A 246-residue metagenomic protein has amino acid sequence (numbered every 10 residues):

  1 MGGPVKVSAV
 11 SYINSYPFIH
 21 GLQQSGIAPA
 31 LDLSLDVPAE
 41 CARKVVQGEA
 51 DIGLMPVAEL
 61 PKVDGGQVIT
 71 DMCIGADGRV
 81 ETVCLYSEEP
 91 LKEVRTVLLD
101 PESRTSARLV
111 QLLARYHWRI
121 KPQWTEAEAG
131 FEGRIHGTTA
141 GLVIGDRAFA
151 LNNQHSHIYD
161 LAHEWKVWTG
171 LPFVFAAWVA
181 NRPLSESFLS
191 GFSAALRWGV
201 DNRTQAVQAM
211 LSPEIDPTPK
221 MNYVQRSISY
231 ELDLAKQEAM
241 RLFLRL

Functional and structural regions predicted by a protein language model:
G2-S11, L31-S34, R95-L99: Short, well-ordered beta-strand elements
S11-D32, D36: Short, polar/charged alpha-helical segment
I13-N14, V37-P38, E49-P61, M72 (+1 more regions): Beta->alpha turn/N-cap motifs
G21, T82-L91, T96, F173-F188: A bilobed periplasmic-binding-protein/Venus flytrap-type ligand-binding module shared by bacterial periplasmic
D32-R43, I120-G137: Short helix-initiation/N-cap motifs at beta->coil->alpha
M72-F131, L161-K166: A conserved helix-loop-strand patch within extracytoplasmic ligand-binding domains of the periplasmic binding
E126-A209: Pocket-lining segment of extracytoplasmic ligand-binding domains
L184-L246: Secondary-structure end/capping motifs
